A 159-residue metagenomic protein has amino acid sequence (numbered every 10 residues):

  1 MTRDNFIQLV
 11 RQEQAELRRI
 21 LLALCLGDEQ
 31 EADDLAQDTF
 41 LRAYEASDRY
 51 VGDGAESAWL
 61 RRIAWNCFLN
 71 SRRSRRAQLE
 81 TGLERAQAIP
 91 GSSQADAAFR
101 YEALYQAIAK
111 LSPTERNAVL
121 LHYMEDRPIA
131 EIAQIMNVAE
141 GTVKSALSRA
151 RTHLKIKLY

Functional and structural regions predicted by a protein language model:
L9-E29, A46, I108: Amphipathic, Lys/Arg- and hydrophobic-enriched alpha-helical face
G27, D38-A55, S74-R76, K157: Sigma70-family region 2
Q30, A130, G141: Residues within helix-turn-helix
D34-L41, G54-N66: Structural recognition of an alpha-helix C-terminal capping motif at a helix-to-coil junction
R62-L83, A97, R149: Arg/Lys-rich amphipathic alpha helix in sigma70-family domain 2
R85-A109: Acidic, proline/glycine-rich intrinsically disordered inter-domain spacer in sigma factors
A118-H122: A short pre-motif secondary-structure segment
M136-Y159: DNA-recognition helix of helix-turn-helix
